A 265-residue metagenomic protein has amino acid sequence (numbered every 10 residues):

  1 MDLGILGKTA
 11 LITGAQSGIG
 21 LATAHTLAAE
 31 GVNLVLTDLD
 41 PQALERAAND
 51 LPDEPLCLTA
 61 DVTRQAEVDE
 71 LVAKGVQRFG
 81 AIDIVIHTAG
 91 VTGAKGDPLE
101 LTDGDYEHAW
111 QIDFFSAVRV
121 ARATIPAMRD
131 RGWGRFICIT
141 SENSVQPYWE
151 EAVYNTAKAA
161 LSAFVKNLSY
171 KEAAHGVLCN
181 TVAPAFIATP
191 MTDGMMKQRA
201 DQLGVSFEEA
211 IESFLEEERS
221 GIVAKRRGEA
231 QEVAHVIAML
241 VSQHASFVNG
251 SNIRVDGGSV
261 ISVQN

Functional and structural regions predicted by a protein language model:
T9, Q16-G18: Conserved glycine-rich cofactor-binding loop
V68, G96-P98, T102-W110, E218: Substrate-binding pocket helix/loop in short-chain dehydrogenase/reductase
T92-K95, I237-A238, N249-N265: Short C-terminal tail/terminal secondary-structure segment of NAD(P)H-dependent dehydrogenase/reductase domains
P98-L99, Q146-A152, A174-H175, K225 (+1 more regions): Active-site loop immediately N-terminal to the catalytic Tyr-X3-Lys motif of short-chain dehydrogenase/reductase
A121, A157, V165: Active-site helix of classical SDR
P126, Y170-K171, S246: Alpha-helical segment proximal to the catalytic Tyr-Lys
A173, L178, V248-G250: Short, small/polar-rich loop/turn modules that mediate ligand/substrate recognition or access, typified
